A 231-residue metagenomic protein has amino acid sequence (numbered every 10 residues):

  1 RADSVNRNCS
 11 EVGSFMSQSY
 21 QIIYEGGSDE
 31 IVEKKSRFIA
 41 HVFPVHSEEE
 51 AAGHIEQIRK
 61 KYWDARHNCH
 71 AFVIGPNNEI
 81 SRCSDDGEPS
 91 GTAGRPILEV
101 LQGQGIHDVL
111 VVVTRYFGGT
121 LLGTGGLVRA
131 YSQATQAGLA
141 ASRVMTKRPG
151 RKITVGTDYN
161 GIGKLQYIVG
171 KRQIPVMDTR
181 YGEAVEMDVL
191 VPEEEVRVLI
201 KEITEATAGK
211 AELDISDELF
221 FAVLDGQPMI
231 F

Functional and structural regions predicted by a protein language model:
G13-G91, D214-L224, P228-F231: C-terminal regulatory domains involved in ligand/effector binding and gene-expression control
Y62-A65, R172-M177, T204-E212: A common structural junction motif
A93-S142: Active-site beta-strand/loop microenvironment that shapes enzyme catalytic pockets
V128, A134-L139, T207-I230: Terminal alpha-helical anchor/extension segments at protein ends
V144-G161: Short glycine-/aliphatic-rich beta-strand segments at the starts of folded cytosolic domains
G156-I174: Short amphipathic alpha-helix segments
V189-V196: Terminal, non-globular segments
